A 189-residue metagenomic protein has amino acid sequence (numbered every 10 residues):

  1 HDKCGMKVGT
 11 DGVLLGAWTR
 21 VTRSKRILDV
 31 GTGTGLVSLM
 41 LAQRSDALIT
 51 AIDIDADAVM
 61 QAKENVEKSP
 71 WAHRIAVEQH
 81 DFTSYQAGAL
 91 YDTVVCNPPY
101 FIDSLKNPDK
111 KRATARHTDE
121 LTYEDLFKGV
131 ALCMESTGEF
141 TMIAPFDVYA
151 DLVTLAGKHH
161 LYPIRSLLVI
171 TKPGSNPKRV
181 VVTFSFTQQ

Functional and structural regions predicted by a protein language model:
H1-R23: Class I SAM-dependent transferase core
C4, V8, L121-P177: Conserved Class I SAM-dependent methyltransferase catalytic core
L15, N97, L126, F184: Residue-level signal for inorganic ion chemistry
A17-C96, I102-N107: Conserved SAM/SAH cofactor-binding pocket of Class I
A56, M60, E64-K68, H73-A76 (+4 more regions): Replace "anionic and nucleotidyl ligands
P98-G129: Mobile active-site "lid"/loop adjacent to the S-adenosyl-L-methionine
P173-Q189: Flexible, glycine-/basic-rich loop-and-beta segments that form/coincide with the SAM-dependent methyltransferase
